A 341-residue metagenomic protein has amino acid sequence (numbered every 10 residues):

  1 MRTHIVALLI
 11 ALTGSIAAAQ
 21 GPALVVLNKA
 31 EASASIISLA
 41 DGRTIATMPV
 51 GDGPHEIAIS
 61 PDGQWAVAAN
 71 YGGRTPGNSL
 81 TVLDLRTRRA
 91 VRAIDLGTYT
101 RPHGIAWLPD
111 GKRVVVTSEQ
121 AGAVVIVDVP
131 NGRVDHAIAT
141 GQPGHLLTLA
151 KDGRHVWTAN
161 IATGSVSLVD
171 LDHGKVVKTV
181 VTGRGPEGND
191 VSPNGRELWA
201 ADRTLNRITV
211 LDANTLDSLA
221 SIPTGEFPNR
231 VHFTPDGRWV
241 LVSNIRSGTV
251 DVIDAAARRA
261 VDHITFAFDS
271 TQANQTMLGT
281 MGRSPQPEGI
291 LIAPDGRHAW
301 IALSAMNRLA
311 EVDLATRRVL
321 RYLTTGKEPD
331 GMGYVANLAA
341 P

Functional and structural regions predicted by a protein language model:
M1-V6: Bacterial N-terminal signal peptides that target proteins for export
L9-P341: Predominantly soluble domains enriched in secretory-pathway, periplasmic, or organellar proteins
